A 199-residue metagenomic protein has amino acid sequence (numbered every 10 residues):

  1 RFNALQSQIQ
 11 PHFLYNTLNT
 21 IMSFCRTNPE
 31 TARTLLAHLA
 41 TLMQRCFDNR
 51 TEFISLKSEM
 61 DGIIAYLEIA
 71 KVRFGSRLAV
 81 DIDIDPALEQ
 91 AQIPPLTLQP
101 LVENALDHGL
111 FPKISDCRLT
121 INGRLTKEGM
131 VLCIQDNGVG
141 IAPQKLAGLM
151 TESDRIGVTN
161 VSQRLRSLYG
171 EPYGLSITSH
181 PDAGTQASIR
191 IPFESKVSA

Functional and structural regions predicted by a protein language model:
R1-T178, T185-R190: Two-component histidine phosphotransfer core
E194-A199: Short, charged/polar, Gly/Pro-enriched secondary-structure boundary elements
